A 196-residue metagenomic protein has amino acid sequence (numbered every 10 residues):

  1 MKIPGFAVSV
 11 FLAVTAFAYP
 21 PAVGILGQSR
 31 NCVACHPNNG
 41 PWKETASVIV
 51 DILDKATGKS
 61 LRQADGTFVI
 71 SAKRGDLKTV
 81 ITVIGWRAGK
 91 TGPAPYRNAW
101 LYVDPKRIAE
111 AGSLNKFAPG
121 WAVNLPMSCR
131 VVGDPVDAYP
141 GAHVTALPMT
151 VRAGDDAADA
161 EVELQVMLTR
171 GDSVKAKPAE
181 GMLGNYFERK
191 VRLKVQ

Functional and structural regions predicted by a protein language model:
G5-T15: Bacterial N-terminal signal peptides
A16-Q196: Sequence context surrounding c-type heme c attachment/ligation sites in exported
